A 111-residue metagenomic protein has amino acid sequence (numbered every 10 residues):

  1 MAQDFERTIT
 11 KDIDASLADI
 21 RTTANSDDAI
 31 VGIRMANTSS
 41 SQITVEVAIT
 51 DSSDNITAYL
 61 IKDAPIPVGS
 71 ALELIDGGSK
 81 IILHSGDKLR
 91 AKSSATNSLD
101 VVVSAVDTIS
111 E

Functional and structural regions predicted by a protein language model:
M1-D28, G32, K92-E111: C-terminal interaction-tip segments
A29-V31, S41-I43, K62, S85-D87 (+1 more regions): A generic structural signal for short beta-strands and their flanking turns/coil linkers
M35-S40, S94: Short solvent-exposed strand-capping/beta-turn motif centered on an Asx-Ser/Thr pair
E46-T50, V102-S104: Beta-strand signatures of extracellular beta-sandwich domains
T50-N55, T108: Change "in extracellular beta-sheet-rich domains … of secreted and cell-surface proteins" to "in beta-sheet-rich domains
S53-K88: Intrinsically disordered, low-complexity Pro/Gly/Ser/Thr-rich segments with frequent PxxP/GP/PP motifs and embedded
